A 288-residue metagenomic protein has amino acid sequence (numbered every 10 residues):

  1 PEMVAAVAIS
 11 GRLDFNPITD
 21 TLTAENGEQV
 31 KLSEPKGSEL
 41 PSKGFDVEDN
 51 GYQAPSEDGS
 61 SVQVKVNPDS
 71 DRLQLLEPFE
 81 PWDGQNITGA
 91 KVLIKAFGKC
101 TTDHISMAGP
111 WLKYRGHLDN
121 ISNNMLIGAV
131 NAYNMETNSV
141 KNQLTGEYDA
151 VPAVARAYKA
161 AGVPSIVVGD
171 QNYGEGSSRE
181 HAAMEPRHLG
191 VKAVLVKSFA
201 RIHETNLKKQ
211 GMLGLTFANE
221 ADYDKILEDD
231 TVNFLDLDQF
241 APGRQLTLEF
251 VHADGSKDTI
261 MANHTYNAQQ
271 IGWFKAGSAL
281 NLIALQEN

Functional and structural regions predicted by a protein language model:
P1, A6, E204-D258, A262-H264: Thiamine diphosphate
P1, I18, N26-E28, I87-K91 (+8 more regions): Short coil/turn connectors at secondary-structure junctions
P1-N16, L93-W111, N172-E185, Y266-I283: Conserved phosphate/anionic-ligand binding catalytic regions in large, soluble enzymes, centered on
P1-Y52, K208, F240-R244: Mobile "lid/hinge" segments at catalytic clefts and subdomain interfaces of large enzymes
E28-W82: Acidic, Ser/Thr-rich low-complexity intrinsically disordered segments
G59-L195: Non-catalytic terminal/interface segments that mediate subunit docking, oligomerization, and allosteric communication
V66, Q245-A253, D258-N288: Long, charged alpha-helical interface segments
K192-K197, G214-F217: Short hydrophobic alpha-helical runs that function as membrane-insertion/retention elements
